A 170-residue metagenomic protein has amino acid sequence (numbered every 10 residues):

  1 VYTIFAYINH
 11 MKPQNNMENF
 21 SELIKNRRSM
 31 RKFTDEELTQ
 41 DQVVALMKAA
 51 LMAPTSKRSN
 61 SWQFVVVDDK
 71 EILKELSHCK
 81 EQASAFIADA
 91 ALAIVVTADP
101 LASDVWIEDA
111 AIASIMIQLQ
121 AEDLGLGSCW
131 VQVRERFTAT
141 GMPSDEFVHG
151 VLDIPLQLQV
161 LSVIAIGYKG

Functional and structural regions predicted by a protein language model:
Y2-G170: Acidic, surface-exposed loops and disordered segments
